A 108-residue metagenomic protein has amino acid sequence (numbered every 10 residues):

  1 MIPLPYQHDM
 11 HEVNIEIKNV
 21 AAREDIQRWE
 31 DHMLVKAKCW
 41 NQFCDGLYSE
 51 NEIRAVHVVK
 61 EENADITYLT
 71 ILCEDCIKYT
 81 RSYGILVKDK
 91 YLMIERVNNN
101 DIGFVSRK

Functional and structural regions predicted by a protein language model:
I2-A37: Short, charged surface segments at domain edges that flank catalytic/cofactor-binding sites
H11-I15, E24, M33, N51 (+3 more regions): Residue-level marker of intrinsically disordered, low-complexity segments enriched for small/polar residues
I15, D31-H32, D45, N63-D65 (+2 more regions): Intrinsic-disorder/low-complexity loop/linker signature
M33-C39, D65-Y68: Flanking scaffold residues of small Cys/His-coordinated metal-binding clusters
K36-F43, C73-C76: Short cysteine-rich clusters marking metal-coordination/redox-active sites
G46-L69: Histidine-centered nuclease catalytic patch
I66-L92: Short metal-binding segments enriched for Cys and/or His
Y83-K108: Short, Lys/Arg-rich amphipathic alpha-helical interaction segments that bind nucleic acids or acidic protein surfaces
